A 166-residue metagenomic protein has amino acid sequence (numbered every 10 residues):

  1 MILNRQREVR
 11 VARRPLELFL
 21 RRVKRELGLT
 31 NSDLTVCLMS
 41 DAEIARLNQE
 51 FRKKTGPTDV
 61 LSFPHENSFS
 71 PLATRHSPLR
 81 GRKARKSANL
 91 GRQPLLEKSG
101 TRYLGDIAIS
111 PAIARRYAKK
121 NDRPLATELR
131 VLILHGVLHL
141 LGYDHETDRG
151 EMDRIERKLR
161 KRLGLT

Functional and structural regions predicted by a protein language model:
M1-R130, L138-T166: An acidic/histidine-cluster motif and surrounding catalytic segment that typifies divalent-metal-assisted enzyme active
